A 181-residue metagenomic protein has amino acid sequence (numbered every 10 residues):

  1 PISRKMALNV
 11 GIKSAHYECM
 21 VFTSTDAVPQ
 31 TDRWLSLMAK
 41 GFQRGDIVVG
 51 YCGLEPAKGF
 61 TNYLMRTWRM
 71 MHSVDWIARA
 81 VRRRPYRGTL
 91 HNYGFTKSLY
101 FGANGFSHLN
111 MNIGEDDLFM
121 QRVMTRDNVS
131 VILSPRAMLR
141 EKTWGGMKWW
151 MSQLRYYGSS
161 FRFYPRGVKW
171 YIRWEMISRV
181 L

Functional and structural regions predicted by a protein language model:
P1-K13, Y17, L37-G102, M151 (+1 more regions): Long helical/loop segments within the catalytic core of UDP-sugar-dependent glycosyltransferases, especially the large
R4, R33-W34, F60, G146 (+1 more regions): Residues at alpha-helix caps and immediate loop-helix transition turns in enzyme cores, especially N- and C-cap
Y17, T25-A27, E115: Short acidic donor-binding/metal-coordinating loop in glycosyltransferase active sites
M20: Short aromatic/hydrophobic "clamp" motif used to bind/position activated sugar donors
T23-D26, Y51: Active-site acidic Asp-centered loop
T25-K40: Acidic donor-binding/catalytic loop of UDP-sugar-dependent glycosyltransferases, especially processive GT2
I47-M71, F101, F106-Y171: Catalytic donor/gating beta->alpha subdomain of glycosyltransferases that bind UDP-sugars
R173-L181: Core segments of transmembrane alpha-helices that mediate helix-helix packing or line hydrophobic substrate/ligand
